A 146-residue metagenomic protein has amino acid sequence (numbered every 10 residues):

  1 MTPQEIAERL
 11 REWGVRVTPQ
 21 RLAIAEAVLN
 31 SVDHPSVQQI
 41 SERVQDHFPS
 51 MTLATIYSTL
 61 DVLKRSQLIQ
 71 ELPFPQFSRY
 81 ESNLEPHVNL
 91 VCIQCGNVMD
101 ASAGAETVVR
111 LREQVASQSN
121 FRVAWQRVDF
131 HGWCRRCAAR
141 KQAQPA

Functional and structural regions predicted by a protein language model:
T2-G14: Short, Lys/Arg-enriched N-terminal segment that forms or immediately precedes the first helix of a structured domain
V17-P19, N30-S36: Short capping segments at the starts of secondary-structure elements
L22-A27: Pre-recognition alpha-helix immediately N-terminal to the DNA-recognition helix within helix-turn-helix or winged-helix
Q39-Q45: A short acidic, leucine-rich amphipathic alpha-helix
T52-L53: Short coil turns linking two alpha-helices in DNA-binding domains
I56-S66: Basic amphipathic alpha-helical segments that dock to polyanions
K64-A146: Non-DNA-binding regulatory cores of transcription-related proteins, predominantly C-terminal effector-binding
